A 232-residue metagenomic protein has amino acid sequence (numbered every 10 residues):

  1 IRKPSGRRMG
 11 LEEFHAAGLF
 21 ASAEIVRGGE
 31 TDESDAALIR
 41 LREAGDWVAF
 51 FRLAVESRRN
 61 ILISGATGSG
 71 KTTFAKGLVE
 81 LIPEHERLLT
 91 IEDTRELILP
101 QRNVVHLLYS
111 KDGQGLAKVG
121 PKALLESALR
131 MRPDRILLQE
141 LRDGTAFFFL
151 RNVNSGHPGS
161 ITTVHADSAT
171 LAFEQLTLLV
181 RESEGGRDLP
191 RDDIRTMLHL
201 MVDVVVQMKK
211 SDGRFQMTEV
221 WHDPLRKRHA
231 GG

Functional and structural regions predicted by a protein language model:
I1-E56: P-loop NTP-binding catalytic core
R2, L108, W221: Residues in well-ordered beta-strands of folded domains
R40-A44, V48, R52-L53, R58-S64 (+2 more regions): Switch/coupling sub-region of P-loop NTPases
G68: Walker A (P-loop) phosphate-binding loop of P-loop NTPases
K71: Conserved lysine of the Walker
F74: Hydrophobic positions on the alpha1 helix immediately C-terminal to the Walker A/P-loop
T196-G232: Conserved P-loop NTPase
